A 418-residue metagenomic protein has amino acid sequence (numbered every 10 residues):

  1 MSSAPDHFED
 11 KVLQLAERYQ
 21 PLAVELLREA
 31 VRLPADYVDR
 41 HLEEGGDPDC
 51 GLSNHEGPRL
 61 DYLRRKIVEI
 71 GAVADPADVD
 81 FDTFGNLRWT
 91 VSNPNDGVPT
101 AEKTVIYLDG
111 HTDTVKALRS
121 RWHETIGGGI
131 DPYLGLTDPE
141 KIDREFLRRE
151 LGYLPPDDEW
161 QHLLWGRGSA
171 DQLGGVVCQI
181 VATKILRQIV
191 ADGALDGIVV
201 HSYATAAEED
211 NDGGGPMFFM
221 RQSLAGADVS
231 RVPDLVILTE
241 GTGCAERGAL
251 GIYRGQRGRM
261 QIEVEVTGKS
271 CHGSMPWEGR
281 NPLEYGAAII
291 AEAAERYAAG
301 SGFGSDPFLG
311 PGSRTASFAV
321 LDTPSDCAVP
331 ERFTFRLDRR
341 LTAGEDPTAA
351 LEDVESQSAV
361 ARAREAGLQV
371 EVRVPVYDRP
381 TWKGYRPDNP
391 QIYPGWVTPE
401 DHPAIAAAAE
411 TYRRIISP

Functional and structural regions predicted by a protein language model:
S2-K11, L15-Y19, G57-P58, D78 (+4 more regions): Metal-dependent amide/peptide-bond hydrolase catalytic core, centered on the "pita-bread" metallohydrolase fold
S2-R167, A191-I198: Acidic/His- and Gly-rich active-site-bordering loop/insert found across diverse amide/peptide-bond hydrolases
R28, R64, I180, M217-M220 (+2 more regions): Predominant activation on well-ordered alpha-helical scaffold segments within soluble catalytic domains
A30, P34, I67, E240 (+2 more regions): Residue-level signal for inorganic ion chemistry
E69, A182-I189, Q222, E292 (+2 more regions): Active-site catalytic microenvironments for nucleophilic, acid-base chemistry
L108-H111, A204, I237-E240, E265-T267: Short beta-strand segments
P155-G255: Acidic/histidine-rich catalytic neighborhood of metal-dependent amide-processing enzymes
